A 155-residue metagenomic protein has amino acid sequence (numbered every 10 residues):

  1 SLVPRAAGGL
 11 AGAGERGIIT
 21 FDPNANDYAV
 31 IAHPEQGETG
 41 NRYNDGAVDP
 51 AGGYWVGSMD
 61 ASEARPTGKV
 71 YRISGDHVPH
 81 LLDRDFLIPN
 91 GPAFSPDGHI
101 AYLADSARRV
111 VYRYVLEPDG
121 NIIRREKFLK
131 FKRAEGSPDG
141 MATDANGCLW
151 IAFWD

Functional and structural regions predicted by a protein language model:
S1-A11, G37-G53, L82-A101, F131-A152: Beta-rich, blade/repeat-based domains predominating in secreted/periplasmic proteins but also intracellular
S1-A32: Extended, compositionally biased flexible segments
G14-E15, S58-M59, D105, F153: Recurrent small/Gly-Pro-centered beta-turn motifs in extracellular repeat architectures
G17-I19, G68-Y71, V110-Y112: A short loop-to-beta-strand structural motif that recurs across blades of beta-propeller domains
D22-P23, S74, V115: Structural recognition of the beta-propeller blade-terminating site
A29-Q36, H77-R84, R124-F131: A short beta-strand motif characteristic of beta-propeller blades
A61-T67, S106-R109, D155: Short, solvent-exposed loop/turn segments at conserved positions within beta-propeller repeat blades
Y114-N121: Short loop/turn segments immediately following beta-strands, especially the blade-tip and inter-blade linker loops
